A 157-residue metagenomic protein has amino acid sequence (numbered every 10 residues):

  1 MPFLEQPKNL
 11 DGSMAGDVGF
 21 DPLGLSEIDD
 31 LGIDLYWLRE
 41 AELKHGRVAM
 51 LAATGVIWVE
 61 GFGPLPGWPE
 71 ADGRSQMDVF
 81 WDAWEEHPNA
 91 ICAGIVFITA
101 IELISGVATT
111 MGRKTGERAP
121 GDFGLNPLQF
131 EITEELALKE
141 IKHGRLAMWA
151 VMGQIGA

Functional and structural regions predicted by a protein language model:
M1-A157: Alpha-helical transmembrane segments and their helix-helix packing motifs
